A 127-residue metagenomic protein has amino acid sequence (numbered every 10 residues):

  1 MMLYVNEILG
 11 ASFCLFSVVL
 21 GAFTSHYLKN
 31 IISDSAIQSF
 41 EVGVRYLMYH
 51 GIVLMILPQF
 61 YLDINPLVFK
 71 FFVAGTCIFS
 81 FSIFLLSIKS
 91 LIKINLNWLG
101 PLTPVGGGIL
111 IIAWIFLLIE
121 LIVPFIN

Functional and structural regions predicted by a protein language model:
M1-N127: Polytopic transmembrane helical bundles with strong interfacial aromatic enrichment
